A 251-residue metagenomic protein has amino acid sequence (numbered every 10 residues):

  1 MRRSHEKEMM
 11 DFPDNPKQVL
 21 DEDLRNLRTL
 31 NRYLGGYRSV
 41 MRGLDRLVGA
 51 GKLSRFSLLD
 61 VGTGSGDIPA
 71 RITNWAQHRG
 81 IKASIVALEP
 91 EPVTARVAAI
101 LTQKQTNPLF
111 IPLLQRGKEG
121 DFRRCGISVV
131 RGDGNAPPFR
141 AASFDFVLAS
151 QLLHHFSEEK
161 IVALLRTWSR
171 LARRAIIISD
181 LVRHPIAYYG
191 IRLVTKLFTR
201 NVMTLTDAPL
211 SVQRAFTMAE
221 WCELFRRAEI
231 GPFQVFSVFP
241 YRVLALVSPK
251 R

Functional and structural regions predicted by a protein language model:
K17-R42, L47: Class I SAM-dependent methyltransferase Rossmann-like catalytic core, especially the SAM/SAH-binding loop
L59, S65-Q105, G126-A136: Class I SAM-dependent methyltransferase SAM/SAH-binding core
R116-G120: Glycine-biased, low-complexity coil/linker segments
L148: A conserved beta-strand element that flanks and buttresses the S-adenosyl-L-methionine
F156-T167: A short, conserved alpha-helix within the catalytic core of class I
A172-L181: Conserved beta-strand signature within the Rossmann-like core of class I S-adenosyl-L-methionine
L181-R226, Q234: C-terminal alpha-helical "lid/dimerization" subdomain adjacent to the S-adenosyl-L-methionine
V235-R251: Core SAM-dependent methyltransferase catalytic element
